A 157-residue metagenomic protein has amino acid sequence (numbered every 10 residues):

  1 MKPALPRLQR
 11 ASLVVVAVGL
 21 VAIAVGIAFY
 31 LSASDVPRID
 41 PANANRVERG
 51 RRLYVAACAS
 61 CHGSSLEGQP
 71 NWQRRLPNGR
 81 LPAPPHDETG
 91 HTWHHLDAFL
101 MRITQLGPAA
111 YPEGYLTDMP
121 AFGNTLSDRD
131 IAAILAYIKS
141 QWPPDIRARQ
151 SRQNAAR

Functional and structural regions predicted by a protein language model:
M1-Q9: Short, Lys/Arg-rich N-terminal segment immediately upstream of the first membrane anchor
P3, L20-V36, S64-E67, A83: Short N-terminal helix-initiation segments at or just after the protein's N-terminus
L8, Y54-H62, T89-L96: Short, mixed-charge, low-aromatic patches
A11, V15-F29, R102, P120-R152: C-terminal capping alpha-helices of c-type cytochrome domains
F29-V55, A148-Q150, R157: Electrostatic cytochrome c docking/interface patches
N45, R51-P82, Q105-Y115, S140-A148: Periplasmic/extracellular electron-transfer cofactor-ligation site, primarily the c-type cytochrome heme-c attachment
R75-K139: Extracytoplasmic electron-transfer domains, predominantly the class I c-type cytochrome c fold
L116, Q153-N154: Hydrophobic, well-ordered secondary-structure scaffolds
